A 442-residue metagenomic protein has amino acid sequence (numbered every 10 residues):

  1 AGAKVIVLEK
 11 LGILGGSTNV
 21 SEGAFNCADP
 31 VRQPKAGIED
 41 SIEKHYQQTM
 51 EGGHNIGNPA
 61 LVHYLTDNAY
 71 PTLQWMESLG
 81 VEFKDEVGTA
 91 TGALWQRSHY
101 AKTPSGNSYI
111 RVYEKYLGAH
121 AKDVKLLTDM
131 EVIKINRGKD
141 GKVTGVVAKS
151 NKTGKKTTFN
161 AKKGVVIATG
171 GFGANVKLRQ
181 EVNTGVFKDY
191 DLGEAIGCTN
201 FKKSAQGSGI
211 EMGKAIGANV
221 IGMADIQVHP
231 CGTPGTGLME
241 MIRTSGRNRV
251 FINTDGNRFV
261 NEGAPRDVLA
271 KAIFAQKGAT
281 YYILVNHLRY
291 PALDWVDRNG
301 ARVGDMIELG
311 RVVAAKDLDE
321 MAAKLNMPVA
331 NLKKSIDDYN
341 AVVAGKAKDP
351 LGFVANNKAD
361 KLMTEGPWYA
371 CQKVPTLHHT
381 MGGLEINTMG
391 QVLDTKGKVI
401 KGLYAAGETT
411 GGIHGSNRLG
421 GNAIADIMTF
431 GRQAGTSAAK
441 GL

Functional and structural regions predicted by a protein language model:
G2-S21: Glycine-rich FAD pyrophosphate-binding loop
N26-L65: Glycine-rich active-site loop/strand segments that organize a redox cofactor
D67-K156, K162, N175-K177, V342-E365: Conserved redox-cofactor binding core of oxidoreductases
K134, N331-N417: A glycine-rich dinucleotide-binding beta-alpha-beta segment and adjacent secondary-structure elements that constitute
R137, S150, I252-N253, I386 (+1 more regions): Hydrophobic alpha-helical segments, especially N-terminal targeting/anchoring helices
T153-K156, N160-G232, F430-Q433: Glycine-rich loop(s) and the adjacent beta-strand/alpha-helix scaffold that form part
Q206, I210-M327: An anion/pyrophosphate-binding glycine-rich loop and adjacent beta-alpha core in soluble alpha-beta enzymes
I210-N219, P328, K333-I336, I427-L442: Internal hydrophobic alpha-helix adjacent to the cofactor/substrate pocket in enzyme cavities
